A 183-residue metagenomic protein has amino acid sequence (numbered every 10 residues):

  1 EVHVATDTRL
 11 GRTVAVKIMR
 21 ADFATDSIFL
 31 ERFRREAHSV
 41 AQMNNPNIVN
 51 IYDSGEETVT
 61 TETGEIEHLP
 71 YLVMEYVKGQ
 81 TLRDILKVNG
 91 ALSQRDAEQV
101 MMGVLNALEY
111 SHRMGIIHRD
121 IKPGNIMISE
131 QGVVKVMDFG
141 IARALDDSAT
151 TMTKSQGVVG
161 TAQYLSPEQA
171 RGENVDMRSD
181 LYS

Functional and structural regions predicted by a protein language model:
R20-Q42: AlphaC helix of the eukaryotic protein kinase fold
R35, M43-N47, V158: Flexible N-lobe loop architecture of eukaryotic-like protein kinase catalytic domains
S54-G55: Activation-segment/catalytic-loop signature of the eukaryotic protein kinase fold
G64-T81, I85: Conserved short submotifs of the Hanks-type protein kinase catalytic core that shape the nucleotide-binding pocket
V100-M101: Activation segment signature within eukaryotic-like protein kinase domains
V104-I116: Protein kinase catalytic-loop region centered on the HRD/HxD motif
D180: Conserved catalytic-loop aspartate of Hanks-type protein kinases
